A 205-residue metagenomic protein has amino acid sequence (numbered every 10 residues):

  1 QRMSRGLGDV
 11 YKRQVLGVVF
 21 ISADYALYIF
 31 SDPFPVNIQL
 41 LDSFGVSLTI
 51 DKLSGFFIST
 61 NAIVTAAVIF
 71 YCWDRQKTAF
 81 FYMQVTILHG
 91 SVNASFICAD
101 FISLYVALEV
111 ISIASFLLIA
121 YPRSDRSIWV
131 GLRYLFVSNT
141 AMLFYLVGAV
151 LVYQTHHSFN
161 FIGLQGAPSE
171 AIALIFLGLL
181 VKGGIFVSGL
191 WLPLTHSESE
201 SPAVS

Functional and structural regions predicted by a protein language model:
Q1-Y11: Single conserved hydrophobic/aromatic residue that forms the stacking wall/gate of nucleotide- or nucleobase-binding
R5, L16-Y28, I58-C72, L88-G90 (+3 more regions): Central hydrophobic cores of alpha-helical transmembrane segments in multi-pass inner-membrane proteins across all
D9-D24, L48, V204: Loop-to-helix transition at the N-terminal end of transmembrane alpha-helices
D9-K12, Y71-F81, R123-W129, R133 (+1 more regions): Membrane-interface helix-boundary motifs at transmembrane edges
A26-P33, A66-Q76, I97-D100, A120 (+1 more regions): Transmembrane helix-loop junctions and nearby membrane-interface residues
F34-V92: Hydrophobic alpha-helical transmembrane segments in multi-pass integral membrane proteins
Q39-L41, S115, V187-S197: Cytosolic, membrane-interface loops and tails of multi-pass inner-membrane proteins
M83-I87, S91-E170, L179-G184, S201-V204: Alpha-helical multi-pass transmembrane bundles of energy-transducing inner-membrane proteins
